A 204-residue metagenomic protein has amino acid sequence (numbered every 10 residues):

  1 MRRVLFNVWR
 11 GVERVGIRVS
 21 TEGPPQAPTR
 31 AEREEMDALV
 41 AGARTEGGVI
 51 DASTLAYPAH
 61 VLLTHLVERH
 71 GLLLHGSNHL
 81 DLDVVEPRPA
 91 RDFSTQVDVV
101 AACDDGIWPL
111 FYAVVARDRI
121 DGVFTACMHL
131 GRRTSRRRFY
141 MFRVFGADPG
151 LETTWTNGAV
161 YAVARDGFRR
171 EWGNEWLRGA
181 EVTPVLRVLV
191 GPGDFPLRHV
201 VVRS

Functional and structural regions predicted by a protein language model:
M1-L62, L66-R69, V115-S204: Conserved NAD+-utilizing ADP-ribose enzyme module
L63-L66, P89-S94: A short acidic-Thr-Gly-centered motif at the start of a beta-strand
G71-S77: Short hydrophobic beta-strand segments
L72, D98, A159: Residue-level detector of short, conserved catalytic/binding motifs and their immediate flanks
H79-D81, I107-P109, D166-F168: Short, solvent-exposed loop/turn segments at secondary-structure junctions
H79-R91: Short aromatic-glycine-(Arg/Gly/Cys) micro-motifs in beta-strand/loop hairpins
D83-V85, L110-Y112, R170-W172: Short helix/loop capping segments that flank catalytic or ligand/cofactor-binding pockets
F93-D118: Extended catalytic/binding region for NAD+/ADP-ribose chemistry, centered on the ART fold
